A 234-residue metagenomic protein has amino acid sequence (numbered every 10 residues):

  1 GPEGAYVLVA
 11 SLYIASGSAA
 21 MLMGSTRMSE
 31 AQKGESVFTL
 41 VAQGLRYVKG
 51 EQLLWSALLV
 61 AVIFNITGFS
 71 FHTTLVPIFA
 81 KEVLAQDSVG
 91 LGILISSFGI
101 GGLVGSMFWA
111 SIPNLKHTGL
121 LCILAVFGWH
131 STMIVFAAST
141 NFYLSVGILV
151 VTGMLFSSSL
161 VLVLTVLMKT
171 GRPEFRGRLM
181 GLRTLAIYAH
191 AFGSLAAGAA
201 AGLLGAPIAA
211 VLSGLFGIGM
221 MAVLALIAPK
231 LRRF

Functional and structural regions predicted by a protein language model:
P2, Y6-G17, F38, A42 (+3 more regions): C-terminal transmembrane bundle of multi-pass solute transporters/carriers
S16-T26: A short, charged helix-loop
M23, I66, L231: Hydrophobic pocket-lining residues within nucleotide cofactor-binding pockets
S25-L59: Juxtamembrane intracellular "pre-TM" segments in multi-pass secondary transporters
S29-Q32, F64, W109: Conserved short-loop catalytic and cofactor-binding motifs
S56-N65, R183, I187: Alpha-helical segments in transporter systems
